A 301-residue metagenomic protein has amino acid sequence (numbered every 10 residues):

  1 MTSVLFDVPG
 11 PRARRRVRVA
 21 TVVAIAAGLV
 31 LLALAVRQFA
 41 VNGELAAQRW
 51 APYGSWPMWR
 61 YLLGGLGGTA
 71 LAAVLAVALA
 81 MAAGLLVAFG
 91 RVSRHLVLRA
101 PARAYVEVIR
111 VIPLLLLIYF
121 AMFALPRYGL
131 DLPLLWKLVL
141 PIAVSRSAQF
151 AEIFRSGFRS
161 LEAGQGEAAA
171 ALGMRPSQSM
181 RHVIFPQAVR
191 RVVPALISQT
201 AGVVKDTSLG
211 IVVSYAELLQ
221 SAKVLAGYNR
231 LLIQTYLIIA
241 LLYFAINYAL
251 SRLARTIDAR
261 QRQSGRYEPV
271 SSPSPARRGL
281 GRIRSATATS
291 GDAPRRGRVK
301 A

Functional and structural regions predicted by a protein language model:
M1-A301: Transmembrane alpha-helices and adjacent helix-loop boundaries
